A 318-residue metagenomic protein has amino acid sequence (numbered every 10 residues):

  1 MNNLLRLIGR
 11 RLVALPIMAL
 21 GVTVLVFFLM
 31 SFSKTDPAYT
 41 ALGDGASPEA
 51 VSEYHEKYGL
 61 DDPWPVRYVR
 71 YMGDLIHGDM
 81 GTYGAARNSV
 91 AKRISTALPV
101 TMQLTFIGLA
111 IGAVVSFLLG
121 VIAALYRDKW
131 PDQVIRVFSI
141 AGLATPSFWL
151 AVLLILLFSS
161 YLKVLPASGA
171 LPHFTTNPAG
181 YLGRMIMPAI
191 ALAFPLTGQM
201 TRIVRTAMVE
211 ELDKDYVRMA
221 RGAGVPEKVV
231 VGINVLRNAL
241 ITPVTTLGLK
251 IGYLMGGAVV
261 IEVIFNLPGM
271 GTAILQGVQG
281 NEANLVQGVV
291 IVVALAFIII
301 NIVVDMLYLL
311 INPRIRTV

Functional and structural regions predicted by a protein language model:
M1-L4, D61-F117: An internal, D/E-rich "acidic patch" concept
N2-L7, L98-P131, S147, T176-V318: Alpha-helical transmembrane segments of integral membrane proteins, especially multi-pass inner/plasma-membrane
G9-A19: N-terminal signal-anchor/signal peptide hydrophobic helix marking the start of the first transmembrane segment
L15, G45, A113, I140 (+4 more regions): Residue-level recognition of pore/gate-forming positions within transmembrane alpha-helices of multi-pass
M18-V69, Y83, L162-R184: Hydrophobic alpha-helical transmembrane segments of membrane transport/permease proteins and related membrane-embedded
A19, T23, F27-F32, F148 (+3 more regions): Membrane-embedded alpha-helical segments of multi-pass transporters/permeases
L20-V24, A141-L153, L247-G252: Hydrophobic alpha-helical membrane-insertion segments
R87, V137-R202: Membrane-water interface segments at transmembrane-helix boundaries in multipass membrane proteins
